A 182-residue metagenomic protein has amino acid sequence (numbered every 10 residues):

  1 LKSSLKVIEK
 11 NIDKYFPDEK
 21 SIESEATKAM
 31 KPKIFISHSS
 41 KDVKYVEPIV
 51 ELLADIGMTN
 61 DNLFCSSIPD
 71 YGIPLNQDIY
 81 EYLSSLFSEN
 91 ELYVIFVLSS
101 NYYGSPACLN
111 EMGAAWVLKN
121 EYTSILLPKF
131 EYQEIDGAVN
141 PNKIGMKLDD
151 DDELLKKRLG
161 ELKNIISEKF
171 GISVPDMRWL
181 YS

Functional and structural regions predicted by a protein language model:
L1, Y82-Q133: Conserved beta-strand-loop-alpha-helix hinge of the TIR/SEFIR fold
L1-K28, K44-E47, E51, D55 (+1 more regions): C-terminal interaction surface of TIR/SEFIR-family domains
N11-V94, W116-L118, W179-Y181: Conserved N-terminal substructure of TIR/SEFIR domains
P32-I34, G113, T123, K143: Residue-level detector of short, conserved catalytic/binding motifs and their immediate flanks
H38-S40, L98-S100, D149-D150: Structural motif
L63, Y122-S124, G145-K147: Conserved beta-strand scaffold positions in the cores of enzyme catalytic domains, especially in NTP/NDP-utilizing
S67, L126, D149: Residues at the C-termini of beta-strands that transition into short coil/loop
